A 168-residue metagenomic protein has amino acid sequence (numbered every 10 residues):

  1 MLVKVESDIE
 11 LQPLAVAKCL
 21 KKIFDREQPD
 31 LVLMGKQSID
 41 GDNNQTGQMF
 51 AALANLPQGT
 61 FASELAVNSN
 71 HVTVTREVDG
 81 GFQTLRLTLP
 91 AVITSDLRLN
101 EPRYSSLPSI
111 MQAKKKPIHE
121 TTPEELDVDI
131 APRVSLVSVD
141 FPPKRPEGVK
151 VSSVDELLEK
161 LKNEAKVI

Functional and structural regions predicted by a protein language model:
M1-I168: N-terminal glycine-rich FAD/FM-binding segment characteristic of electron-transfer flavoproteins
